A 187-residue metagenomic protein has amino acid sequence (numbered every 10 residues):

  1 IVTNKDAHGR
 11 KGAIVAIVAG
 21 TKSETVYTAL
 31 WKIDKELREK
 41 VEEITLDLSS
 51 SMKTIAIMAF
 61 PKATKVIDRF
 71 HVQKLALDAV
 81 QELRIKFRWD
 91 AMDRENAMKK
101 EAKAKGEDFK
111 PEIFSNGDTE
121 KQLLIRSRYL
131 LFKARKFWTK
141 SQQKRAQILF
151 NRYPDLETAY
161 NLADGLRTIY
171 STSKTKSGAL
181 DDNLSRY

Functional and structural regions predicted by a protein language model:
I1-N4: Two-metal-ion RNase H-like nuclease active-site motif
A7-K11, Y27-W31, E36-K62, F70 (+2 more regions): Acidic/histidine-rich catalytic cores and adjacent linkers of DNA breakage/strand-transfer/modification proteins
R10-E24: Glycine-rich phosphate-binding "P-loop"
V72-D93: Short alpha-helix plus adjacent loop in nuclease-associated cores
